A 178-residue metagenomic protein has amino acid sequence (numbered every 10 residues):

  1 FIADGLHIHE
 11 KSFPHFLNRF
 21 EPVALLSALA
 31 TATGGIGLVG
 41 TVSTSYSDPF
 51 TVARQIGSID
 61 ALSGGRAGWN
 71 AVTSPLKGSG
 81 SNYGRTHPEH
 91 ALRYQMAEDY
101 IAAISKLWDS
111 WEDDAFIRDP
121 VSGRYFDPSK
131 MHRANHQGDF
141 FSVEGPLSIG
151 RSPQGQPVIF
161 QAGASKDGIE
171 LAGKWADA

Functional and structural regions predicted by a protein language model:
F1-D4, L171-A178: Catalytic domains of carbohydrate-active enzymes, especially glycoside hydrolases
F1-T33, Q154-P157: N-terminal beta1-alpha1-beta2 module of alpha/beta enzyme domains
I2-A3, V39-T41, N70-V72, A162: Generic beta-strand/beta-sheet core signal
G5-H7, T44-S45, S74-P75: Positions that flank functional sites
S12-L17, G37-S47, H87-R93, A178: The substrate-binding groove and active-site-proximal loops of carbohydrate-active enzymes, especially glycoside
L26, G35-I36, S165-D167: Flavin-dependent oxidoreductase catalytic cores
A32-G35, S63, W175-A178: Glycine-enriched alpha-helix->loop->beta-strand junction motifs that scaffold or abut catalytic
D48-W175: Internal, glycine-rich beta/alpha segment that forms the wall or movable "lid" of small-molecule/cofactor binding
